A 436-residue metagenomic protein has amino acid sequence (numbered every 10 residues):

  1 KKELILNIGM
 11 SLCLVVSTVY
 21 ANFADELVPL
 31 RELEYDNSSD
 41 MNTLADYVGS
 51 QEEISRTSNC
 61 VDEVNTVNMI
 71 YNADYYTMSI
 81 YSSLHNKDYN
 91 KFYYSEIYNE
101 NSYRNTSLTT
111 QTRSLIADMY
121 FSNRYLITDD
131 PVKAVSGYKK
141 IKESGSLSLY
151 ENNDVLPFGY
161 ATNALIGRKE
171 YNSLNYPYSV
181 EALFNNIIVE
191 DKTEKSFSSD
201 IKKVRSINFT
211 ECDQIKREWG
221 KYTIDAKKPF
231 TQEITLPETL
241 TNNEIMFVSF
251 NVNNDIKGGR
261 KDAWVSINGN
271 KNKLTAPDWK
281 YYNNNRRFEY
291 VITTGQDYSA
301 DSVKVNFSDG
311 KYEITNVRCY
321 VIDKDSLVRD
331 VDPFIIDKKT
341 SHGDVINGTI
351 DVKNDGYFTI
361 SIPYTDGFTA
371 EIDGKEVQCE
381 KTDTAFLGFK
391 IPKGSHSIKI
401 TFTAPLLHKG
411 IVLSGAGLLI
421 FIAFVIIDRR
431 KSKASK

Functional and structural regions predicted by a protein language model:
K2-L12: Membrane-interfacial entry segments at the cytosolic side of transmembrane helices
C13-R31, D46-Y120, V155-L156, A161-V180 (+4 more regions): Extracytoplasmic/lumenal acceptor-recognition loop(s) of multi-pass membrane glycoenzymes
L33-Y47: Short extracytoplasmic/periplasmic juxtamembrane "stem" segments immediately C-terminal to an N-terminal membrane anchor
T57, D74, L126, A370 (+1 more regions): Hydrophobic, well-ordered secondary-structure elements that form the walls of internal hydrophobic environments
C60-E63, T128-P131, F250-V252: Structural motif
V64-T66, D154-G159, D255, D355-G356 (+1 more regions): Primarily extracytoplasmic ectodomains and periplasmic/lumenal surface modules that are beta-strand-rich
S82-T223, E244, Y281-V291, Y298-D301: A cross-kingdom signal targeting lumenal/periplasmic-facing segments of multi-pass membrane and secretory-pathway
R205-K436: Active-site-proximal, structured, solvent-exposed surfaces of multi-pass membrane proteins that position macromolecular
